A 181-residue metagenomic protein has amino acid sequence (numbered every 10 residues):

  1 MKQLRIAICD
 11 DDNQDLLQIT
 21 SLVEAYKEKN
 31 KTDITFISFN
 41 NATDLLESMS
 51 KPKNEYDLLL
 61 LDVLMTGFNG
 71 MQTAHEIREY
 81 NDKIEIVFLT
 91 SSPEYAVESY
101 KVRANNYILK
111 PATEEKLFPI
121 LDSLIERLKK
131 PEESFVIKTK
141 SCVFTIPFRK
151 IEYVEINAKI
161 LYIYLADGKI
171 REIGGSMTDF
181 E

Functional and structural regions predicted by a protein language model:
Q3-E24, L59: Conserved acidic segment of CheY-like receiver
L4, I34, I84: Switch/coupling loops of ABC transporter nucleotide-binding domains
I8, S38, F88-L89: Conserved SAM-binding loop
L17-Y26, L45-M49, A74: Short, well-ordered amphipathic alpha-helices
K27-T32, Y80-D82: Short helix-capping segments at alpha-helix termini
K29-N41, S48: Short hydrophobic/Thr-rich beta-strand motif most characteristic of the beta2 strand and flanking loop of CheY-like
L46-K130: CheY-like receiver
P119-E181: Conserved binding/recognition cores within well-folded domains
